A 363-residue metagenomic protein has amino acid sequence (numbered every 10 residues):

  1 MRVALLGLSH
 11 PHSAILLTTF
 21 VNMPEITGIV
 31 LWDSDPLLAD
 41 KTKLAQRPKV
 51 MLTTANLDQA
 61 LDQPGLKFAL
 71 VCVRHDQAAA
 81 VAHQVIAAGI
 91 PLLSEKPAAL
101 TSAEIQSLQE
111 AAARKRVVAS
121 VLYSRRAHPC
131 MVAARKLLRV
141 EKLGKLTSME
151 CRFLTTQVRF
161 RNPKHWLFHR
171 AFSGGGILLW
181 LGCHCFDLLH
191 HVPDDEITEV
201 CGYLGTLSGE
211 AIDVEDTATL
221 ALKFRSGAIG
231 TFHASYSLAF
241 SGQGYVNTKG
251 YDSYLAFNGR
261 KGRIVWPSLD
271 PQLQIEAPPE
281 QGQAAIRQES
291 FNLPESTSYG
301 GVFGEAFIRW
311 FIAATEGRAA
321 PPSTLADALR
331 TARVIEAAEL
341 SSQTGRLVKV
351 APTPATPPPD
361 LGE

Functional and structural regions predicted by a protein language model:
M1-R47: N-terminal Rossmann-like dinucleotide-binding module
L5, F68-L70, V117, I275-E276 (+1 more regions): C-terminal helix-rich "cap/oligomerization" subdomain common to oxidoreductases
P11, E295-R309: Active-site loop of classical SDR/Rossmann-like NAD(P)-dependent oxidoreductases, centered on the catalytic Tyr-X3-Lys
P48-A111: Beta-loop-alpha module in the N-terminal Rossmann-like domain of NAD(P)-dependent dehydrogenases, especially those
S94, A119-V121, E150, F232 (+1 more regions): Hydrophobic residues in well-ordered beta-strands that form the structural core
S107-R125, K145-M149: Rossmann-fold dehydrogenase core element
R125-I212, G345: Predominantly a Rossmann-like dinucleotide-binding segment in NAD(P)-dependent oxidoreductases
D187-P271, E305-R318, V350-E363: Contiguous beta-strand/loop segments that form the cofactor/metal-binding neighborhood of enzyme cores
